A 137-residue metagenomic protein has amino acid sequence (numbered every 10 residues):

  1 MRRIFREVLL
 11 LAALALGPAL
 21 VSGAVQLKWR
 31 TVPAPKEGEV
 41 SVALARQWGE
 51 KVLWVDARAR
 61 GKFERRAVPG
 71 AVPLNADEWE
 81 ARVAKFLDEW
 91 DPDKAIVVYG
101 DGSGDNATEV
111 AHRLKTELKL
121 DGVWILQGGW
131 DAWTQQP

Functional and structural regions predicted by a protein language model:
M1-R65: Flexible, polar/low-complexity N-terminal or interdomain linker segments that lie immediately upstream of folded
L44-W48, R82-P92: Short amphipathic alpha-helix with an adjacent loop that forms part of the alpha/beta core around
W48-W54, P69-G70, A95, D121-G122: Short active-site oxyanion
L53, K62-N75, E89-P92: Mid-length scaffold segments of soluble, non-membrane domains
A57, D77, G100-G102: Structural motif
A76-A84, G128-G129: Short, acidic/turn-prone active-site loops that include or flank metal/cofactor- and phosphate-binding residues
L87-D131: Catalytic cysteine-centered active loop of the rhodanese-like fold, especially the PTP/DSP P-loop
Q136-P137: Active-site neighborhoods of enzymes that stabilize oxyanions during catalysis
